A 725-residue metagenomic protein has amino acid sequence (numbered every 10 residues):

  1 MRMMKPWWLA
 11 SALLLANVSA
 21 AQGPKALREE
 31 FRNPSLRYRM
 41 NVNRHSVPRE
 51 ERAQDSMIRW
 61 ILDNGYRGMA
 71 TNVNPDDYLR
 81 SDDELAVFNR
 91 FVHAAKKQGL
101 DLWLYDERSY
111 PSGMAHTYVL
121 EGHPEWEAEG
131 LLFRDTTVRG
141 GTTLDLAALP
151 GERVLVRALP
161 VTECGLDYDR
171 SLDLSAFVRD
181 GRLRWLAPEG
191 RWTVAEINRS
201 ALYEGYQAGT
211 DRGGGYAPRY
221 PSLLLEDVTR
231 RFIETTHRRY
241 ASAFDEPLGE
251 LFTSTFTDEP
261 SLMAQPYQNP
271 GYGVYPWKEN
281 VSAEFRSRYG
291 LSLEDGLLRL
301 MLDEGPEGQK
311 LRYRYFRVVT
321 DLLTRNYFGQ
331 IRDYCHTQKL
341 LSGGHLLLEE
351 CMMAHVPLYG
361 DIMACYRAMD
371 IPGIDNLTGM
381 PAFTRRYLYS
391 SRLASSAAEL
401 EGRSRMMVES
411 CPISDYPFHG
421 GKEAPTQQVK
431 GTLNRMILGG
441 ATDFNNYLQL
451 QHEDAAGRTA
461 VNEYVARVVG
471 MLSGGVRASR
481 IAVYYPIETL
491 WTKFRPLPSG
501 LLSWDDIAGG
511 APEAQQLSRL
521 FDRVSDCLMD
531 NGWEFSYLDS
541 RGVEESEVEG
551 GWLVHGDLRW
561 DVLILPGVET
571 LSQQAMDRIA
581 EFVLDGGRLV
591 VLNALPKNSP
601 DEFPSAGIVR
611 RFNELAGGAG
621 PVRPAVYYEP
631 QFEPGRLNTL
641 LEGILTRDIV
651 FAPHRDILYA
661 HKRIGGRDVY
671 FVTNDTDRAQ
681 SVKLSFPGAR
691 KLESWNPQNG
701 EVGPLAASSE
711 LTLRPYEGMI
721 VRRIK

Functional and structural regions predicted by a protein language model:
M1-W8: Bacterial N-terminal signal peptides that target proteins for export
S11-A20: Hydrophobic h-region of N-terminal signal peptides that target proteins for export in Gram-negative bacteria
G23, L36-M40, R52-Q54, G68-M69 (+6 more regions): Carbohydrate-binding surfaces of carbohydrate-active enzymes
L27-W60, N64-G68: Mature N-terminal segment immediately following signal peptide/propeptide cleavage in secreted/periplasmic
N43-R49, L79, Y220, L224 (+1 more regions): A short N-terminal beta->alpha junction/helix N-cap motif
I61-R67, E189-G209, S292-D303: Short coil-to-beta-strand
V73-G181, W185-E189, V194-E196, A201-G205 (+2 more regions): Acidic/aromatic-lined carbohydrate-recognition and catalytic surfaces of CAZymes acting on diverse glycans
T236-A241: Zn2+-dependent metallopeptidase catalytic core
